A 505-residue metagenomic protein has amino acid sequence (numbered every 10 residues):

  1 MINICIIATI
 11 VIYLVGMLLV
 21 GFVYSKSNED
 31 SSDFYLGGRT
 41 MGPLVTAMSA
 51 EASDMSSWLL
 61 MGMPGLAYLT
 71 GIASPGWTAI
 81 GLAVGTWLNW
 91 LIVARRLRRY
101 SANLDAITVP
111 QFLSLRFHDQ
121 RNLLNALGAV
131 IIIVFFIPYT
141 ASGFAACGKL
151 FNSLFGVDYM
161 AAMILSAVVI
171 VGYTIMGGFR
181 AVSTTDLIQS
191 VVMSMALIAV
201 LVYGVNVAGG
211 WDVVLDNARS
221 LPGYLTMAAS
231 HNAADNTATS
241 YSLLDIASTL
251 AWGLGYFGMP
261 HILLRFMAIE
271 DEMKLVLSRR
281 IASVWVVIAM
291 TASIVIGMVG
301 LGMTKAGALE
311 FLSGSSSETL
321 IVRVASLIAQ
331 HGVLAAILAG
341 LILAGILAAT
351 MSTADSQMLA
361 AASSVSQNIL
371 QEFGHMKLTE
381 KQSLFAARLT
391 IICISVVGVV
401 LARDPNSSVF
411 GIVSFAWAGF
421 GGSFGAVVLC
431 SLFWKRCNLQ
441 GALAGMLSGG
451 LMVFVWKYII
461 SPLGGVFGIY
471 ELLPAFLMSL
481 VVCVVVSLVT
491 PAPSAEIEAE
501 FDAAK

Functional and structural regions predicted by a protein language model:
M1-K505: Membrane-embedded helix-loop-helix hairpins and adjacent transmembrane boundary segments in multi-pass transporters
